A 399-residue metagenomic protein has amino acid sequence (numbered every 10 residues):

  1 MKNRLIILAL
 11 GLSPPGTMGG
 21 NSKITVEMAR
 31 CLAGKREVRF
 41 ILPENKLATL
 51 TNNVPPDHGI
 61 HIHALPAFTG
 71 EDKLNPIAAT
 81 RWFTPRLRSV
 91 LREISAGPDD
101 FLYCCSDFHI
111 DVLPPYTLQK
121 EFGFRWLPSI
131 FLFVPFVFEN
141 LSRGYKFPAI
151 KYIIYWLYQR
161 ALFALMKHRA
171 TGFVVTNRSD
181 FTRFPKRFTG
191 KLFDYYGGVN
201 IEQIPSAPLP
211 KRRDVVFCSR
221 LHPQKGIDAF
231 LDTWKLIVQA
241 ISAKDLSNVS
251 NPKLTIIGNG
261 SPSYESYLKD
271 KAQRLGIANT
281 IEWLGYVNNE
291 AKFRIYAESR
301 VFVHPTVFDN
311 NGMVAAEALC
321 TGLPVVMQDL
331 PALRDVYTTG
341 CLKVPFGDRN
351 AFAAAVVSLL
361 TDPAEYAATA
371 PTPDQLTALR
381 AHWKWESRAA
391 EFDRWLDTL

Functional and structural regions predicted by a protein language model:
M1-N53: N-terminal subdomain of nucleotide-sugar transferases
K151-P205: Donor nucleotide-sugar binding/catalytic pocket of nucleotide-sugar-dependent glycosyltransferases
P208-K225, L231-L236, T255: Conserved donor-binding/catalytic core segment of Leloir-type glycosyltransferases
C218, N251-Y267, G285: Glycosyltransferase donor-sugar binding loop
S263-S266, A278-N288, I295: Active-site donor-binding acidic/aromatic loop of nucleotide-activated sugar and phosphosugar transferases involved
V307: Aromatic "clamp/platform" in nucleotide-sugar-dependent glycosyltransferases that forms part of the donor/acceptor
P324-M327: Short hydrophobic beta-strand element within catalytic cores of glycosyltransferases and related nucleotide-activated
C341-N350, S358-A364: Conserved acidic donor-binding segment of nucleotide-sugar-dependent glycosyltransferases
